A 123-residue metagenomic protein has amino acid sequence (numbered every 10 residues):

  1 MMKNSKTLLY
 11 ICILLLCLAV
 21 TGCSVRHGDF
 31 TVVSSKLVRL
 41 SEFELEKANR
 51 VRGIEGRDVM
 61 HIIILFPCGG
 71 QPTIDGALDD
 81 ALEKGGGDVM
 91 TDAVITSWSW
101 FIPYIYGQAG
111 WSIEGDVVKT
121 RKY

Functional and structural regions predicted by a protein language model:
M1-C23: Sec-dependent bacterial lipoprotein signal peptides
C23-Y123: Domain-level marker for long, solvent-exposed, non-transmembrane regions
